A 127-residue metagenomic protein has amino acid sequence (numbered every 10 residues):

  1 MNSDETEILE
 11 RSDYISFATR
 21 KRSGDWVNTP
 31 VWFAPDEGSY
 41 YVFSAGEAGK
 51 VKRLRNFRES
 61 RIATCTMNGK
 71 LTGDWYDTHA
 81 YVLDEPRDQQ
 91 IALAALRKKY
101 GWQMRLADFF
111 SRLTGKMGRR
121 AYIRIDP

Functional and structural regions predicted by a protein language model:
M1-D4, N28-A34, A80-V82, D126-P127: Short flexible/disordered coil segments
M1-E7, S39-K50: Short charge-dense sequence patches
M1-S16, K70: Extreme N-terminal tail/first-helix region
S3, E10, Y40, T78-V82 (+1 more regions): Residues at structural and domain junctions
D4, T19-S23, A107-L113: Short helix-to-loop capping/linker segments positioned immediately adjacent to catalytic or ligand/cofactor-binding
I8, R20, W26-V27, A34 (+3 more regions): Generic detection of intrinsically disordered/low-complexity segments and helix-coil linkers/edges
S12-G46, I62-T64, D74-Y76: Short beta-strand segments
E47-Y122, D126-P127: Short, structured beta-strand-loop surface elements
